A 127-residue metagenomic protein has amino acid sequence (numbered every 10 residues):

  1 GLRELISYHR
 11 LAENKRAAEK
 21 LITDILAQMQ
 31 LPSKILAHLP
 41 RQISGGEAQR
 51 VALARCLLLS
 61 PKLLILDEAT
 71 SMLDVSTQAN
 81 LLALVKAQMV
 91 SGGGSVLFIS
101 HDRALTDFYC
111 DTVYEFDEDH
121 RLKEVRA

Functional and structural regions predicted by a protein language model:
G1-Y8: Q-loop/switch helix immediately C-terminal to the Walker
R16-K34: Conserved ABC ATPase "signature" region
L39-I43, E47: Conserved ABC ATPase signature
L53, L81: Hydrophobic anchor residue at the start of the ABC signature
S60: Conserved catalytic motifs of ABC-family nucleotide-binding domains
L64-E68: Catalytic Walker B motif of ABC-type/P-loop ATPase nucleotide-binding domains
I99-H101: H-loop/switch region of ABC-family ATPase nucleotide-binding domains
